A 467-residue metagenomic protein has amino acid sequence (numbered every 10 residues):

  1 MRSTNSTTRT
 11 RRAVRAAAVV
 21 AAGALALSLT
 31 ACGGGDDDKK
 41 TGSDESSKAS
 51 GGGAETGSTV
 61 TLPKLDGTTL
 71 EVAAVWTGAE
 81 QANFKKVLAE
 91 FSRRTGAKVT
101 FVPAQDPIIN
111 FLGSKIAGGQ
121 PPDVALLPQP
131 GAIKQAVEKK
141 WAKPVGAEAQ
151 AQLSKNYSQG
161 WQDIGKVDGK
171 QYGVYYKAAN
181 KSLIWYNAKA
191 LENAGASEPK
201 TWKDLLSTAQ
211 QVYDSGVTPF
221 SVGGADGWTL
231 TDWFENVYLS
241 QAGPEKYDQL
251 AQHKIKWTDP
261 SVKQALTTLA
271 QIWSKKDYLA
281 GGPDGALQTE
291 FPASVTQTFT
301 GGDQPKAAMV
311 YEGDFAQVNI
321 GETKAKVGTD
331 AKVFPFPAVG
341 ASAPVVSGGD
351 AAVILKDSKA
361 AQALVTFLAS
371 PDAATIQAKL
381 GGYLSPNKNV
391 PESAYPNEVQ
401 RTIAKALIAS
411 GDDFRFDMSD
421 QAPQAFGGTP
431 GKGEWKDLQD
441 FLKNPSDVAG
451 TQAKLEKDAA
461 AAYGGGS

Functional and structural regions predicted by a protein language model:
S28-A31: C-terminal motif of bacterial Sec signal peptides marking the signal peptidase cleavage site
G52-K64, P130-S182, K332: Hinge/lid segment of periplasmic solute-binding proteins
A89, E312-L384: Extracytoplasmic/periplasmic substrate-recognition and gating elements
A89-Y157, I164, E192-K200, K306-M309 (+2 more regions): Extracytoplasmic "Venus flytrap"/periplasmic binding protein-like
K115, P122-D123, L153-K189, T218-S221 (+3 more regions): A structural signal for short loop-to-beta-strand junctions that line the ligand-binding cleft of periplasmic/secreted
A136-K140, W161-K200, A225-L250, V346-A352 (+1 more regions): Periplasmic solute-binding protein
P244-E322: Extracytoplasmic ligand-binding clamshell segments of periplasmic binding protein
Y383-S385, N389-V390, A404-A460: C-terminal capping/gating helix-and-loop segments adjacent to ligand/active sites or protein-protein/ligand interfaces
